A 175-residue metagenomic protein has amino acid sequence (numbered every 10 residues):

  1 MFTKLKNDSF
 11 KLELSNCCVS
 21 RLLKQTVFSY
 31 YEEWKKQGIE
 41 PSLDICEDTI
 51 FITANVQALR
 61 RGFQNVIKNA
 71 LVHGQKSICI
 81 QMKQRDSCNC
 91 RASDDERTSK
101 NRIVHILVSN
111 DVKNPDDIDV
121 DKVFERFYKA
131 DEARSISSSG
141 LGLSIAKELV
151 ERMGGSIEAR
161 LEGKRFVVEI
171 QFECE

Functional and structural regions predicted by a protein language model:
N7-L12, F51-A54: Conserved micro-motifs of the catalytic ATP-binding
E13-Y31: A conserved beta-strand-to-alpha-helix junction within the catalytic ATP-binding
S15-N16, E40-I50: Conserved catalytic submotifs in the C-terminal HATPase_c
S77-N101: Short beta-strand/loop element within the Bergerat-fold HATPase_c
I103, P115-Y128: Short conserved segment of the HATPase_c
G142, A146: Short alpha-helical Gxxx[C/S/T] motif in the catalytic ATP-binding
